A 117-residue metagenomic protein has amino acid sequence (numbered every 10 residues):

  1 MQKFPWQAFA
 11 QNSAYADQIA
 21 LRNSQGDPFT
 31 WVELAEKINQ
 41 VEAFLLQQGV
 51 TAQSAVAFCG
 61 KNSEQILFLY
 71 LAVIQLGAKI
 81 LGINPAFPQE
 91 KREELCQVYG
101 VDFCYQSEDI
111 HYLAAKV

Functional and structural regions predicted by a protein language model:
M1-Q48, L76, Q97, D109: N-lobe entry segment of adenylate-forming
A8, Q65-F68, K91, L113: Phosphate- and divalent-cation-binding pockets in alpha/beta enzyme and binding domains that engage nucleotide-derived
G26, E33, K37, K61 (+2 more regions): Generic, well-ordered alpha-helical segments
A43-F87: Conserved AMP-binding/adenylate-forming
L81, P85-A114: Conserved ATP-dependent adenylate/AMP-binding module captured primarily in the ANL superfamily
